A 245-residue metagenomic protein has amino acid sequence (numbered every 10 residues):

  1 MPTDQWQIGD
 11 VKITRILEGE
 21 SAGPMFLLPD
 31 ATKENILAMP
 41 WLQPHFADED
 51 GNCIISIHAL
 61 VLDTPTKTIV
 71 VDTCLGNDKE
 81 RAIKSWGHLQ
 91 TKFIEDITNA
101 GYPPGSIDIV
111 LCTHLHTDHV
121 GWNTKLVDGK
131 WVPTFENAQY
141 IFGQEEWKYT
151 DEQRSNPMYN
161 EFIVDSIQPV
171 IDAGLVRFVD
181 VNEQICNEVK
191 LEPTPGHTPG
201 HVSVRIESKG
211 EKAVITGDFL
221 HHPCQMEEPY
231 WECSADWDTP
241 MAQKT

Functional and structural regions predicted by a protein language model:
M1-T98, S106-I109, E211-G217: Metallo-beta-lactamase
E18-G19, T73-G76, L115, E145-E146 (+2 more regions): Active-site metal-binding loops of divalent metal-dependent hydrolases
E49-C53, E192-H197: Short Gly/Pro-enriched turn/cap motifs at secondary-structure boundaries
I54-S56, V179, T198-G200: Residues that act as N-cap/strand-start positions at coil-to-secondary-structure junctions
G76-S85, P157-M158, V164-P169, A173 (+3 more regions): Metallo-beta-lactamase
I83-K84, V120-K130: Metal-dependent catalytic neighborhoods of phosphoester/phosphodiester hydrolases
H88-Y102, S106, T134-P193, M241-T245: Metallo-beta-lactamase
I107-D118: Metallo-beta-lactamase
